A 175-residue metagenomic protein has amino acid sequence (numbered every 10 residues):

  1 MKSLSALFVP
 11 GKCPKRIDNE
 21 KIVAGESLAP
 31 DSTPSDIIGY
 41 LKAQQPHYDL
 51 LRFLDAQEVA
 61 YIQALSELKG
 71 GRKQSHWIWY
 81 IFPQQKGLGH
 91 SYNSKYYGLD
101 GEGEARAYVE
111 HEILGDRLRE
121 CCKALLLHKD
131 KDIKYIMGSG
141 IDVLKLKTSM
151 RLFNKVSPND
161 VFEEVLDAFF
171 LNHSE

Functional and structural regions predicted by a protein language model:
L7-F8, C13-R16, I22-S27, D31-V59: Extreme N-terminal tail/first-helix region
T33, V156-E175: Charged phosphate-binding loop/patch that engages nucleotide di/tri-phosphates or the phosphate backbone of nucleic
Q57-K69: A long, hydrophobic alpha-helical segment
E67-E102: Hydrophobic/aromatic-rich, well-ordered segments within soluble, folded domains that form packed cores
K73-Y80, R117, D142-L146, V161-V165: Residue-level detector of well-ordered alpha-helical segments, enriched for hydrophobic/aromatic packing positions
Y80-P83, K145-V156: Short, hydrophobic/amphipathic alpha-helical patches that form generic packing surfaces within helical domains
Y108-R151: Mid-chain, well-packed structural core segment of small domains
